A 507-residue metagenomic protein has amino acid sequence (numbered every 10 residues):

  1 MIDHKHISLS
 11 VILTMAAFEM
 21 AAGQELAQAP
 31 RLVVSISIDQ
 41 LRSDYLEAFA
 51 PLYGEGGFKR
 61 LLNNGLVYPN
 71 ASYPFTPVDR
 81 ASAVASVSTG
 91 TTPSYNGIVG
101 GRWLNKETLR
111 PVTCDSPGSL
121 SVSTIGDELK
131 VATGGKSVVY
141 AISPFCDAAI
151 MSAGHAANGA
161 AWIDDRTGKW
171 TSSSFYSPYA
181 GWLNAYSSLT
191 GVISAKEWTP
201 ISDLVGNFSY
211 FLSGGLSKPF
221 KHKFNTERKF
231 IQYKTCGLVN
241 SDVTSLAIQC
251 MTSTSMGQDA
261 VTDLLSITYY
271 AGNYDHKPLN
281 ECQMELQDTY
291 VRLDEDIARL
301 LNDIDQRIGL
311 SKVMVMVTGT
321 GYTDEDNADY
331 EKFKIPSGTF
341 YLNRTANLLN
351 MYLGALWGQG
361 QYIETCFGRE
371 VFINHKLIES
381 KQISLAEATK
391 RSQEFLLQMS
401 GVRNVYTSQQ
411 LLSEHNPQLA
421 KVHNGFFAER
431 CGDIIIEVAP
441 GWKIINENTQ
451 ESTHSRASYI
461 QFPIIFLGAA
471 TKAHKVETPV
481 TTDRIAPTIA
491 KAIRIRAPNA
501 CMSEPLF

Functional and structural regions predicted by a protein language model:
M1-Q28: Bacterial Sec-dependent N-terminal signal peptides
E25-A29, S43-G134, F145-I163: Active-site nucleophile/metal-coordination loop of metallo-enzymes that catalyze phosphate/sulfate and related
A29-V34, N64-Y68, Y95, G134-V139 (+5 more regions): Loop/turn elements at helix/coil->beta-strand transitions in domains of secreted/extracellular proteins
P30-R42, L61, V87, L129 (+7 more regions): Beta-strand elements within well-structured catalytic alpha/beta cores of enzymes that handle phosphate/sulfate esters
Y45, K234-D259, G272-V313, I489: A long, amphipathic alpha-helix that forms part of the scaffold/cap immediately adjacent to metal-dependent active
Y53, D79, G100-S116, V122 (+7 more regions): Secreted, luminal/periplasmic, and some membrane-associated catalytic domains that remodel anionic oxygen-ester
G100-V261, Y270-K277, S400: His/Asp/Glu-rich, glycine-adjacent segments that coordinate divalent cations and/or stabilize oxyanion chemistry on
N343-L385, E451-I493, F507: Substrate-binding rim/cap in mid-to-C-terminal beta-strand-loop elements of soluble/periplasmic
